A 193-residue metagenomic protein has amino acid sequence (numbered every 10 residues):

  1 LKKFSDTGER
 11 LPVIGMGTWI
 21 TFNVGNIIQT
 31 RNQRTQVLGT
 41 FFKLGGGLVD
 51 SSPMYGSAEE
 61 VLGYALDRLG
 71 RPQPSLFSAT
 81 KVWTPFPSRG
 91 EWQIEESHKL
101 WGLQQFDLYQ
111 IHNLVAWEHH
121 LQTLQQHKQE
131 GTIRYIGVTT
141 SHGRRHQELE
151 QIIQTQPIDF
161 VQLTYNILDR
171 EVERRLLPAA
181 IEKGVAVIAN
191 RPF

Functional and structural regions predicted by a protein language model:
L1-L76: N-terminal binding-site loop/beta-alpha segment at the start of enzyme catalytic domains that lines or forms
F4, M16, F41, V49 (+8 more regions): Conserved, mostly hydrophobic/aromatic
S5-L11, G63-S75, I94-Q104, L124-E130 (+2 more regions): Acidic (Asp/Glu)-rich catalytic clusters
W19-N32, A79-S88, N113, T139: Active-site mouth loops of central-metabolism enzymes
N26-F42, F86-G102, H119, G143-I153: Short, acidic/polar
G46, L103-F106, I133, I158: A structural motif
N113-F193: Beta/alpha (TIM)-barrel catalytic core signal, keyed to glycine-rich beta->alpha loops juxtaposed to Asp/Glu that bind
